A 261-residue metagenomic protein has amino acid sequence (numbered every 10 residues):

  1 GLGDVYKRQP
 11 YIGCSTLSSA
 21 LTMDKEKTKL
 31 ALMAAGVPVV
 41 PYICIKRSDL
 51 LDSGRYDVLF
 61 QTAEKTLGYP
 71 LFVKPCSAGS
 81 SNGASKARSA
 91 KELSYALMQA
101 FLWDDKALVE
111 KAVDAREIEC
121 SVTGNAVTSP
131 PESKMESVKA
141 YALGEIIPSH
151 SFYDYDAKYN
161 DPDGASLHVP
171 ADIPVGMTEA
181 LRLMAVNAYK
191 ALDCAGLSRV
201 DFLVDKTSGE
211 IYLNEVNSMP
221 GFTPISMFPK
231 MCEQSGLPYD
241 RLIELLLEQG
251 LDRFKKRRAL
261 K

Functional and structural regions predicted by a protein language model:
G1-Y6: Short, small-residue-biased leader/transition segments that mark boundaries at the very start of proteins
P10, C14-T16, K46: Short beta->alpha connector loops at strand-helix junctions that form conserved, small/polar/Pro-enriched
P10-Y11, V39, L71, Y239: Hydrophobic beta-strand scaffold residues
T16-S19, I147: Short, acidic/turn-prone active-site loops that include or flank metal/cofactor- and phosphate-binding residues
A20-E110, D114-R116: Active-site nucleotide/adenylate-binding loops and adjacent lid/helix of ATP-dependent enzymes
M33-G36, S133, D172-K261: ATP-dependent carboxylate activation and anion-phosphoryl transfer catalytic cores that bind Mg-ATP to form
L51, Y56-T62, N125-K139, K206: Intrinsically disordered, low-complexity coil segments
S85-L183, I211-Y212: Phosphate-binding site of ATP-dependent enzymes
